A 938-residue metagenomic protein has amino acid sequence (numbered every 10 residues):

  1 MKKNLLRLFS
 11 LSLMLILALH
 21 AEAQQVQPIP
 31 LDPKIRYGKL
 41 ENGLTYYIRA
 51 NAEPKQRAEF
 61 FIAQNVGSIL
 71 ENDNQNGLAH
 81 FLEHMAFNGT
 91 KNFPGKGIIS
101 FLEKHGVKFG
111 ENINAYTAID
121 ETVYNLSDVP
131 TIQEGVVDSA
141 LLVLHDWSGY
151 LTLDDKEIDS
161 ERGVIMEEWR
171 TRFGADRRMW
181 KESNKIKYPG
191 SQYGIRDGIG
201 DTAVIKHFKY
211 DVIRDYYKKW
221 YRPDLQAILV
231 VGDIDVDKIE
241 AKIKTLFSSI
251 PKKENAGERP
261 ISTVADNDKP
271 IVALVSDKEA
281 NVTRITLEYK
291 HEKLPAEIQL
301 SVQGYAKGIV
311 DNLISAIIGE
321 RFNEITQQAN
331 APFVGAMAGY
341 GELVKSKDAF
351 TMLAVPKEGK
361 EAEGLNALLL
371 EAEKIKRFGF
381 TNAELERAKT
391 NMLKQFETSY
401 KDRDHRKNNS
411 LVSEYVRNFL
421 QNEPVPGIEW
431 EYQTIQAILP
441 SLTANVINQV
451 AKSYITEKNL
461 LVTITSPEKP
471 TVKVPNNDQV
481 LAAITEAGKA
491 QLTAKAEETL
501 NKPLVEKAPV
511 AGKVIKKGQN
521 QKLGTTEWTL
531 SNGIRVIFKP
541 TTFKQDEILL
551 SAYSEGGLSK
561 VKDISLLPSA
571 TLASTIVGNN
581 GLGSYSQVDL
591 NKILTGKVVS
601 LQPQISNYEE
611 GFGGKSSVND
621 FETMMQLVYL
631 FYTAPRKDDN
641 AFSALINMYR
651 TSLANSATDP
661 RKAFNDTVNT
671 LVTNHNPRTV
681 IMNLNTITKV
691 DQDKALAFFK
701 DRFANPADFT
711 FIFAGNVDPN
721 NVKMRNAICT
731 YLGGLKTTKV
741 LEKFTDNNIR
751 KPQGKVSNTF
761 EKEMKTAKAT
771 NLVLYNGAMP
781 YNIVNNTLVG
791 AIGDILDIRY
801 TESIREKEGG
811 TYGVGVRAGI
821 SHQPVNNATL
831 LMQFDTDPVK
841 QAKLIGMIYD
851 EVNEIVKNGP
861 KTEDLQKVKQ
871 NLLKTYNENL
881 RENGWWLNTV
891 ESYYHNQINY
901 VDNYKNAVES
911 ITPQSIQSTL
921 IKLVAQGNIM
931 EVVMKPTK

Functional and structural regions predicted by a protein language model:
M1-S10: Bacterial N-terminal signal peptides that target proteins for export
F9-A18: Bacterial N-terminal signal peptides
A23-T45, D235-L300, G304-I309, S315-E320 (+10 more regions): Proteolytic maturation boundary segments
Y47-R49, P54-E71, L78-A79, K96-D146 (+14 more regions): M16 family metallopeptidases and their MPP-like homologs
N76-H84: Histidine-centered catalytic micro-motifs
H80, N312, A570-T571, G790: Proteins synthesized as precursors that undergo proteolytic processing into mature forms
E157-V212, Y216-L225, L229-V231, V236-I243 (+2 more regions): Hydrophobic, small-residue-rich alpha-helical packing segments that form membrane-like cores
V204-I243, N676, I681, T686-D718 (+1 more regions): Internal metal/ion-chelating core segments
